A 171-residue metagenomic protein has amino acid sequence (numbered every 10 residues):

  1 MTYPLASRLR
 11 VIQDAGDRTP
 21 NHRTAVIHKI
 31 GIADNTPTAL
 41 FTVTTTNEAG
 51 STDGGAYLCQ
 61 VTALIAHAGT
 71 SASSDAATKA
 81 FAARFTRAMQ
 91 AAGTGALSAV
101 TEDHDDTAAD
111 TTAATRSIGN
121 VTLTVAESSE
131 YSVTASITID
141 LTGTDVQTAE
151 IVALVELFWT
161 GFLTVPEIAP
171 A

Functional and structural regions predicted by a protein language model:
M1-T19, I168-A171: Short, intrinsically disordered N-terminal pre-domain segments
T2-P4, S73, T78-F81, A153: A general, composition-driven signal for non-globular sequence regions
L9, A15, Q147, L157 (+1 more regions): N-terminal processing/targeting junctions
R18-Y57, L64-A80, Q90-T148, P166-A171: Surface-exposed ligand/attachment interfaces on beta-rich extracellular proteins
Q60-T62, L154: Residues within well-ordered beta-strands of beta-sheet-rich folds
A83-R87: Short linear, low-complexity motifs centered on an aromatic residue
T142, V152-G161: Mixed-charge, glycine-accented linear interaction segment located at domain edges/termini
